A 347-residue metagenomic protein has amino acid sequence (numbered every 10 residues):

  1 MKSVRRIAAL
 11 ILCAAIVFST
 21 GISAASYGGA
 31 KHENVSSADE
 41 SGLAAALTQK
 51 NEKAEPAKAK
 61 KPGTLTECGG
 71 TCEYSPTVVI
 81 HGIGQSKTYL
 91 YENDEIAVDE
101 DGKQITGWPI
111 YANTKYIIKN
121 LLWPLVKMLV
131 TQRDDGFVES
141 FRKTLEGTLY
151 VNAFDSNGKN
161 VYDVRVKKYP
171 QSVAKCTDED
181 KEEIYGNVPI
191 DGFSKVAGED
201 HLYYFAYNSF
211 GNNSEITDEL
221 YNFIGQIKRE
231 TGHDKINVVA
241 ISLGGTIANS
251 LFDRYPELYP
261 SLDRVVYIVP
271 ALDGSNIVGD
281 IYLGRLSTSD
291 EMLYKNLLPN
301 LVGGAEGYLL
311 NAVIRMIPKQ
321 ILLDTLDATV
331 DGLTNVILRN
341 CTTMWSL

Functional and structural regions predicted by a protein language model:
M1-I11: Bacterial N-terminal signal peptides that target proteins for export
R5, V17-F18, S36: N-terminal non-cleavable signal-anchor helices
L10-I11, S26, T48, P56: Short stretches within intrinsically disordered, low-complexity N-terminal or propeptide regions
L12, I16-T20: Hydrophobic core
S19, S23, A54-P56: Intrinsically disordered, low-complexity repeat segments enriched in small/polar residues
I22-H32: C-terminal region of N-terminal signal peptides and the immediate post-cleavage residues of exported proteins
H32-V239, L243-L298: N-terminal non-catalytic accessory region
D263, D273-L347: Lipolytic serine-hydrolase domain surface
